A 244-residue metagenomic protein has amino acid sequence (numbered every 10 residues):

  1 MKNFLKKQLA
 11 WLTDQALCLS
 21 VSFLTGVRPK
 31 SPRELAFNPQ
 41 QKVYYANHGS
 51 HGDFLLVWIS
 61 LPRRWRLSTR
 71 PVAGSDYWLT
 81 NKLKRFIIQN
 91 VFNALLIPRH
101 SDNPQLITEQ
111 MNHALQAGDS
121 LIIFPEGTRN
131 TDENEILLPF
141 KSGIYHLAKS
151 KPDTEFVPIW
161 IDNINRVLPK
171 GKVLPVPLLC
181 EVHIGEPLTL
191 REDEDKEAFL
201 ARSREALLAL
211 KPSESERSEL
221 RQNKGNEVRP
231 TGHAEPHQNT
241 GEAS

Functional and structural regions predicted by a protein language model:
N3-T25, R85, Q89, N93: Short hydrophobic helices that act as membrane-entry/anchoring signals
L17-H48: Helix-to-loop junction immediately C-terminal to a conserved catalytic motif
F37-H100: Catalytic core of membrane glycerolipid acyltransferases/transacylases, capturing the structured, soluble-facing
Q41-V43, S120-F124, E155-V157: Residue-level preference for the first positions of well-ordered beta-strands
F86, N134-E197: A cross-family acyltransferase "interaction/gating" segment
H100-Q105, L137-L138: A conditional alpha-helix N-cap/helix-loop micro-motif detector
A114-I144: Catalytic-site beta-strand/loop segments enriched in glycine and acidic/polar residues
E216, R221-A243: Intrinsic disorder/low-complexity segments
